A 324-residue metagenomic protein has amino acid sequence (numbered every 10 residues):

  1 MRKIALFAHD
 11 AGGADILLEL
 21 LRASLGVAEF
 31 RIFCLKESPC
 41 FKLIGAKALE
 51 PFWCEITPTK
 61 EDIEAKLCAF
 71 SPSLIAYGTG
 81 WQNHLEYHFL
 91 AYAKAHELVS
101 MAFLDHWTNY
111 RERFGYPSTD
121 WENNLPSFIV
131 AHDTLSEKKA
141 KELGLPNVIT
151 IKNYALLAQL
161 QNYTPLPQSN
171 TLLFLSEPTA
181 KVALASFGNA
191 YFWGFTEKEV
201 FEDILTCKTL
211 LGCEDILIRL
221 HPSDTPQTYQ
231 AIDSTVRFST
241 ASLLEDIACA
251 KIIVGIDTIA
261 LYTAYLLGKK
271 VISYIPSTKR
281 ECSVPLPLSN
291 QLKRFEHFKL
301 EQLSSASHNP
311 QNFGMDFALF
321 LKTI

Functional and structural regions predicted by a protein language model:
A5-L25, E29-A158, E177, D224 (+2 more regions): Active-site and donor-binding regions of nucleotide-sugar-utilizing enzymes
D15-A23, Q159, L166-T228: Conserved catalytic-core segment of nucleotide-activated headgroup transferases in glycan assembly
F33-C54, F174-L175, E199-T240, L288-S289: Catalytic donor nucleotide-activated moiety binding site of glycosyltransferases and closely related
E61-L67, V236-D246: Short acidic low-complexity segments
P72, P126, S169, C249-A250: Local beta-strand N-terminus motif with an aromatic residue
Y77, A102, S239-L286: A donor-sugar binding/catalytic signature common to diverse glycosyltransferases and related nucleotide-sugar
H96-E97, L211-G212, L267: Helix C-cap/helix->beta junction micro-motif
S283-I324: Leloir-type glycosyltransferase catalytic cores
